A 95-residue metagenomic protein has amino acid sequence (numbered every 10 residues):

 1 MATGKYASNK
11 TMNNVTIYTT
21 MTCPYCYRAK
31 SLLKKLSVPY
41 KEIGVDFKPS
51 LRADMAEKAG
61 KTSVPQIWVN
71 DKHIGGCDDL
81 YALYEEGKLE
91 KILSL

Functional and structural regions predicted by a protein language model:
T3-K41: Local sequence-structure signature of Cys/Sec-based thiol-disulfide redox active-site neighborhoods
T22-K34, F47, T62, N70 (+1 more regions): Mobile acidic interaction elements
P24, S50, G75: Short alpha-helical
V38-R52: Thiol-based oxidoreductase modules, predominantly thioredoxin-like and allied folds used for disulfide exchange
R52, K61-V64, E86: A general structural signal for well-ordered alpha-helical segments in protein cores
A59-W68, D78: Structural micro-motif
V69-L95: Non-catalytic, surface beta->alpha helical segment in thiol-disulfide oxidoreductase systems
